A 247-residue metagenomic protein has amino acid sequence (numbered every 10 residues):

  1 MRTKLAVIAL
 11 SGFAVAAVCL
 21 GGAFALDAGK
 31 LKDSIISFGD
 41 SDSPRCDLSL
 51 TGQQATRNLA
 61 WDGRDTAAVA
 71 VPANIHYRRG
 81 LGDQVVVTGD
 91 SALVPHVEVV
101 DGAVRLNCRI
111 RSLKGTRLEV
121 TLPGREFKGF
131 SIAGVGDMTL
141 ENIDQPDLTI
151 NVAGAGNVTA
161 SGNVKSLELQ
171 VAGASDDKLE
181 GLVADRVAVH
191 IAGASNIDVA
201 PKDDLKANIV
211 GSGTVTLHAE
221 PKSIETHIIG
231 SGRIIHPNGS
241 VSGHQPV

Functional and structural regions predicted by a protein language model:
M1-A133, D137-A153, N157-N163, L167-A172 (+3 more regions): Intrinsically disordered, low-complexity terminal regions
